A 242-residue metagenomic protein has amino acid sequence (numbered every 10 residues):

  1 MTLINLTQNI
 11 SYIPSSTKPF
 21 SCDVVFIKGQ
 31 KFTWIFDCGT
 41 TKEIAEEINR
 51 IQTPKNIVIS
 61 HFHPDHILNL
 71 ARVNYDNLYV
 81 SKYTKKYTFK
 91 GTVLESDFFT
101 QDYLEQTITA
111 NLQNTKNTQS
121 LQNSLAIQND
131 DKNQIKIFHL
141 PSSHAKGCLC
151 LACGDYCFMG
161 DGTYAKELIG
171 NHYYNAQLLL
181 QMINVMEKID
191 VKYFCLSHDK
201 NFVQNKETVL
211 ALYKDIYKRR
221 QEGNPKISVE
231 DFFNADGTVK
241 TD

Functional and structural regions predicted by a protein language model:
T2, L180-D242: Accessory terminal helices/loops
T2-T53, A110-Q181: Catalytic core of the metallo-beta-lactamase
S21, T41-E43, F62-L68, K85-Y87 (+3 more regions): Active-site environment of divalent metal-dependent phosphoester hydrolases
V25, L68-A71, N184: Alpha-helical segments flanking ligand/cofactor-binding loops in enzyme cores
G29-F32, R50-K55, A71-N77, A152-Y156 (+2 more regions): Short glycine/proline-enriched coil/turn segments at helix->beta-strand junctions
I35-G39, P54-D65, L78-K82, H139-S143 (+2 more regions): Active-site neighborhood of phospho(di)ester-bond hydrolases with catalytic His/Asp-centered motifs
T40-L121, K218, K226: Active-site HxH/HxHxD metal-binding segment of metal-dependent hydrolases
T92, I169-Y173, E207-T208: Short, solvent-exposed loop/turn segments at secondary-structure boundaries
